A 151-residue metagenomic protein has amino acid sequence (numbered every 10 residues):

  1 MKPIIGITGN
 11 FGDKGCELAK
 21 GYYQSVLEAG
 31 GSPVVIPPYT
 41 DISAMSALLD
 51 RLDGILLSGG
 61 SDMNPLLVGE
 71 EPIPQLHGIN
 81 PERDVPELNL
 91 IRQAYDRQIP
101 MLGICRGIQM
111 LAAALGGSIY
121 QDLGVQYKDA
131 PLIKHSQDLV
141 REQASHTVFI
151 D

Functional and structural regions predicted by a protein language model:
M1-I104, A113, G117-Y120, G124-D151: N-terminal beta1-alpha1 cap of cysteine-dependent amidohydrolase-like domains
I108: The feature captures the ABC ATPase H-loop/switch
